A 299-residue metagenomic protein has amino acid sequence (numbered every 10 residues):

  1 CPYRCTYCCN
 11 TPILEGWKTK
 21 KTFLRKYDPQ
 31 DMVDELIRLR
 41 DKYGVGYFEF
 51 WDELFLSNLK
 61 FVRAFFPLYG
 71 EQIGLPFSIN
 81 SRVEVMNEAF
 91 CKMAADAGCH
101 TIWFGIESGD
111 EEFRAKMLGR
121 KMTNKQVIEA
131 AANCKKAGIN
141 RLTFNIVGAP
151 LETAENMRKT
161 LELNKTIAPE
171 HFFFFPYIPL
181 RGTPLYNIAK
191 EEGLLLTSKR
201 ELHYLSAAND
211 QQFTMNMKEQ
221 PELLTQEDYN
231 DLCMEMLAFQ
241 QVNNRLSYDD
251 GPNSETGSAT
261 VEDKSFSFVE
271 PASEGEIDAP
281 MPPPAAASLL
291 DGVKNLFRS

Functional and structural regions predicted by a protein language model:
C1-F144, E162: Radical SAM [4Fe-4S] cluster-binding motif and immediate context
P2, P29, P150, P169 (+1 more regions): Proline-centered helix-kink/hinge sites
R25-K26, R120-N124, P150-A154, L223-Q226: Short, solvent-exposed loop/helix junctions and linker helices that flank or host conserved functional motifs
N58, E88, E112, L151-E152 (+2 more regions): Short secondary-structure boundary/hinge segments and terminal tails
F90-C91, R114-L118, A154-M157, P184-N187: Short secondary-structure transition/capping segments
N140, E155-R158, E162-S299: C-terminal accessory regions of radical SAM enzymes
V147: Short glycine/proline-centered loop/turn elements that form peptide/ligand docking sites
